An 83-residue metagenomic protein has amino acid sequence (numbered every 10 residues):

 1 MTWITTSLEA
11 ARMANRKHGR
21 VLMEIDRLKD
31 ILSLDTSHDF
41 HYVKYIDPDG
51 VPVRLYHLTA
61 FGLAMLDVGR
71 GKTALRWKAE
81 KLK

Functional and structural regions predicted by a protein language model:
M1-K83: An anion-engaging/catalytic patch
